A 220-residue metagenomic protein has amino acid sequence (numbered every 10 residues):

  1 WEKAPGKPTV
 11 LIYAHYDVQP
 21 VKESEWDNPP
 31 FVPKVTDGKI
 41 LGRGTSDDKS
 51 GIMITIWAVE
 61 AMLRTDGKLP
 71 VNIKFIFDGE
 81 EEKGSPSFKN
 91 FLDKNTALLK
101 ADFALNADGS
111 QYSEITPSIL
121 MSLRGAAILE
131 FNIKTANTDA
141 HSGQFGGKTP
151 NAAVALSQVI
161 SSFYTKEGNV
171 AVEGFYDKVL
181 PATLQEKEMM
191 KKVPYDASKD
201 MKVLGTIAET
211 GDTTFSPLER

Functional and structural regions predicted by a protein language model:
W1-G6: Short beta-strand-to-loop junctions in surface cap/lid or active-site-entrance loops
K7-F77, A97: Active-site metal-coordination/substrate-binding segment of hydrolases, especially metallo-dependent peptidases
Y13-H15, F77, L105-D108, N132-K134: Short beta-strand segments
I40-G42, N137-G143: Short small-residue beta-strand/loop micro-motif enriched in glycine and branched aliphatics
D48-S122: Acidic/histidine-rich catalytic neighborhood of metal-dependent amide-processing enzymes
R64-G67, D93-A97, A136-T138, S161-N169: Generic secondary-structure signature for well-ordered alpha-helical cores
Y112, M121, S142-R220: Acidic-enriched catalytic cores of C-N bond-cleaving enzymes acting on peptides and small amides
S118-K134: Flexible glycine/proline-rich, aromatic-decorated loop/lid segments
